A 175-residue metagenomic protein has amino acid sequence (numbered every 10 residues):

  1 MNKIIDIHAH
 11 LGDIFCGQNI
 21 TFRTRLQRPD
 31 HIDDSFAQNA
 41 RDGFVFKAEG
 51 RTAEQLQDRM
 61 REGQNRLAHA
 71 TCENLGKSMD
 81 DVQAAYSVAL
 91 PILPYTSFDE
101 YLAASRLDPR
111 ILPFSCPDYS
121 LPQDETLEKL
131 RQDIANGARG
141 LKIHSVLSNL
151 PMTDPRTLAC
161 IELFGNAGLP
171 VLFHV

Functional and structural regions predicted by a protein language model:
M1-V175: Helix-coil boundary/capping segments in enzymes
